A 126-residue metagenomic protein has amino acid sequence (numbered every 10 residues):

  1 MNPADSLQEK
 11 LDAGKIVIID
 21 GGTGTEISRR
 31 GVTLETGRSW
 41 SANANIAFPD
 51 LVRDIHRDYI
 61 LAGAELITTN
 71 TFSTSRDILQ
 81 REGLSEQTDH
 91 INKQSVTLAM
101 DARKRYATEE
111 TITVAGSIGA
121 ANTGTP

Functional and structural regions predicted by a protein language model:
M1-P126: Domain-level signal for soluble alpha/beta catalytic cores
